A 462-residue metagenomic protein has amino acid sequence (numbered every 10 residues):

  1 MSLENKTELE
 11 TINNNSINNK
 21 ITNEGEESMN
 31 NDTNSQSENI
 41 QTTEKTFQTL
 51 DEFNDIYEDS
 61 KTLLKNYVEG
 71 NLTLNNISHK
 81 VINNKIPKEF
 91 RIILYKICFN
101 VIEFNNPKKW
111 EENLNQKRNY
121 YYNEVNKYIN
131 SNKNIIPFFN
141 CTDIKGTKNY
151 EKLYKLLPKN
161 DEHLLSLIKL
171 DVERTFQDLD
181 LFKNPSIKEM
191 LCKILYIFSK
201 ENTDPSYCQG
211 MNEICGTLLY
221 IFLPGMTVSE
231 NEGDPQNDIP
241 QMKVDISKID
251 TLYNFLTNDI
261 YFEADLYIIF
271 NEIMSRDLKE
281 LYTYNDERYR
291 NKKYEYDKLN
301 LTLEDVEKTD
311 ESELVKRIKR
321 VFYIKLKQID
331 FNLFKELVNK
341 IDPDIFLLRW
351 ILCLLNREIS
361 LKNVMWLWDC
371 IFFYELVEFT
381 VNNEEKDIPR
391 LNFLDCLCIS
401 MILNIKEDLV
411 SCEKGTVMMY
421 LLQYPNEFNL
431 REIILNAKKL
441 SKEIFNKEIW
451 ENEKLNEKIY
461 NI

Functional and structural regions predicted by a protein language model:
M1-D204, C215, L219-I260, Y267 (+3 more regions): N-terminal transition regions in large eukaryotic proteins
D55, D59-T62, L72, N76 (+15 more regions): Acidic, Ser/Thr-rich intrinsically disordered and amphipathic helical segments
H79, N83, I92, K96-N100 (+15 more regions): Ordered, helix-dominated protein-protein interaction surfaces in large eukaryotic regulatory proteins
I86, I187, T203, Y207 (+9 more regions): Secondary-structure capping and boundary motifs in well-ordered enzyme cores
N106-K108, T227-N231, Y282-T283, K335 (+3 more regions): Intrinsically disordered, low-complexity regions enriched in proline, serine, glycine and charged residues
N149-L191, L266, F270-F346: Alpha-helical cores of eukaryotic small-GTPase signaling modules
I341-C412: Long, repeat-rich segments with strong aromatic
C396-I462: C-terminal regulatory/linker segments that are acidic, Ser/Thr- and Pro-rich and often disordered or coiled-coil
